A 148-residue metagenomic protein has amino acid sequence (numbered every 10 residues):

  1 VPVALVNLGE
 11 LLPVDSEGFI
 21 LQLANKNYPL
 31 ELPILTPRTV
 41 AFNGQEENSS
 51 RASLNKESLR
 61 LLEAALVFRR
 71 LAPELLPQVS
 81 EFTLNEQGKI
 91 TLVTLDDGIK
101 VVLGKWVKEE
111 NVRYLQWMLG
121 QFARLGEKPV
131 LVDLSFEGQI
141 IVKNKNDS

Functional and structural regions predicted by a protein language model:
V1-S148: Charged, solvent-exposed interaction patches on well-folded alpha/beta domains that mediate macromolecular contacts
